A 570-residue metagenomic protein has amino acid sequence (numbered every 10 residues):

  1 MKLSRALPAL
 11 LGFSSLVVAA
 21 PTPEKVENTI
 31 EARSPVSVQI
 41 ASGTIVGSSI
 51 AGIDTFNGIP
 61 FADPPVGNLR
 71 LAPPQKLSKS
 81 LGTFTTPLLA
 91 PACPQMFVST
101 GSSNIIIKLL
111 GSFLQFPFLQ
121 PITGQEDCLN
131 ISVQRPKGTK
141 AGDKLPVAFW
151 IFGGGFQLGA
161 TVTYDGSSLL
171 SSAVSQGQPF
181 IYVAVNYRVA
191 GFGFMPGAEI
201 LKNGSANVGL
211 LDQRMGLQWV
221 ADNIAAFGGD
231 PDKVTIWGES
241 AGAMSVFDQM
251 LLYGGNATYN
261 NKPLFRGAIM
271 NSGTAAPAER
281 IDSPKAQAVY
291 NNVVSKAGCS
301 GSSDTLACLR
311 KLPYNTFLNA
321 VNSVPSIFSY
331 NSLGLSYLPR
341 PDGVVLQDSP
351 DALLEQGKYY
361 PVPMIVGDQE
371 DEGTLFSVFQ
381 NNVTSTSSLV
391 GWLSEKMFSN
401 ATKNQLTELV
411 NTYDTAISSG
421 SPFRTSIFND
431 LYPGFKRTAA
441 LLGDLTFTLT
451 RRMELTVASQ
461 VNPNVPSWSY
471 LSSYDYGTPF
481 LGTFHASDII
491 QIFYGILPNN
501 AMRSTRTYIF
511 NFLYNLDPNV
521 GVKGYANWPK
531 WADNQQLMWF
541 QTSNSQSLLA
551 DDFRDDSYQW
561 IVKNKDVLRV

Functional and structural regions predicted by a protein language model:
S4-A19: Cleavable N-terminal signal peptides of Sec/SRP-targeted secreted and luminal proteins
L16, A20-N203, V378-F379, V390-G391 (+3 more regions): Non-catalytic accessory segments of hydrolases
Q115-L119, V133, M215-Q218, D222 (+7 more regions): Substrate-access "cap/lid" subdomains that shape and gate the entrance to catalytic or ligand-binding pockets
G142-K144, A198-V208, M215-W237, S300: Gly/Ser-rich "nucleophile elbow"/oxyanion-hole loop immediately N-terminal to the catalytic nucleophile in hydrolases
D143-V147, G177-I181, D230-V234, N261-G267 (+2 more regions): Loop/turn elements at helix/coil->beta-strand transitions in domains of secreted/extracellular proteins
R188, P231, G238-A241, S272: Catalytic nucleophile serine of serine hydrolases, specifically the conserved "nucleophile elbow" pentapeptide
A243-T258: Short glycine-enriched nucleophile-adjacent loop and the immediately C-terminal alpha-helix near the catalytic center
P422-R424, T438-A440, T446-V570: Mobile gating loops/cap/lid regions near enzyme active sites that modulate substrate access
